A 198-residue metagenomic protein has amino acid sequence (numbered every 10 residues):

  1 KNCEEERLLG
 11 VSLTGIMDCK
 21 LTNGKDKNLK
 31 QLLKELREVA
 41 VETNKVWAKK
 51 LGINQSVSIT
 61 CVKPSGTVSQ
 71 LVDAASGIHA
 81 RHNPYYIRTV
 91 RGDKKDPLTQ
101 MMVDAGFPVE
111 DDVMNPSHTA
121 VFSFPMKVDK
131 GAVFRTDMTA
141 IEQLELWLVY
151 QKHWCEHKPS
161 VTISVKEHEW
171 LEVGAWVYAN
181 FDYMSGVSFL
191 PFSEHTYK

Functional and structural regions predicted by a protein language model:
K1, E5, P64, D73-K198: Catalytic alpha/beta core of large soluble enzyme barrels
K1, L8, G15-P64: Internal maturation/activation junctions in enzymes
G10-T22, L71-D73, W176-A179: Hydrophobic/aromatic-rich, well-ordered segments within soluble, folded domains that form packed cores
